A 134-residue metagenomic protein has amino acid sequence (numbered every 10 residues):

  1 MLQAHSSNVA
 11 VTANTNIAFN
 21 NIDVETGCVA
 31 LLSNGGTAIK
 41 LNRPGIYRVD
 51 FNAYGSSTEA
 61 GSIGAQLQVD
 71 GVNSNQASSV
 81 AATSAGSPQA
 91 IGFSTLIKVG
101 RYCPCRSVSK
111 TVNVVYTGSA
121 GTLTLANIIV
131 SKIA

Functional and structural regions predicted by a protein language model:
M1-A134: Extracellular jelly-roll beta-sandwich "head" domains, especially the C-terminal globular C1q domain
